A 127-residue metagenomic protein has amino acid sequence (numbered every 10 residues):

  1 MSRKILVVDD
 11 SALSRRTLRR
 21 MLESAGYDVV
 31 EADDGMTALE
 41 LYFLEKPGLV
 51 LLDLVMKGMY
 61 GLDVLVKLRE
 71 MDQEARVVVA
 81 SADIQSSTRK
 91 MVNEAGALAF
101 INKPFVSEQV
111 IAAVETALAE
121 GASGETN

Functional and structural regions predicted by a protein language model:
R16-S24, K90: Charged docking surfaces used in two-component/phosphorelay signaling
G26-D33, L41: Short hydrophobic/Thr-rich beta-strand motif most characteristic of the beta2 strand and flanking loop of CheY-like
E31, G58-M59, E94: Residue-level signal for the "D+5" position in two-component response regulator receiver
D34-T37, Y60-D63: Acidic catalytic/metal-coordinating carboxylates
E45-L51: Active-site beta3 strand of CheY-like receiver
K57-G58, Q85: The feature encodes the CheY-like receiver
D63, I84-I101, A112: Alpha4 helix (beta4-alpha4-beta5 surface) of REC/receiver domains from two-component response regulators
